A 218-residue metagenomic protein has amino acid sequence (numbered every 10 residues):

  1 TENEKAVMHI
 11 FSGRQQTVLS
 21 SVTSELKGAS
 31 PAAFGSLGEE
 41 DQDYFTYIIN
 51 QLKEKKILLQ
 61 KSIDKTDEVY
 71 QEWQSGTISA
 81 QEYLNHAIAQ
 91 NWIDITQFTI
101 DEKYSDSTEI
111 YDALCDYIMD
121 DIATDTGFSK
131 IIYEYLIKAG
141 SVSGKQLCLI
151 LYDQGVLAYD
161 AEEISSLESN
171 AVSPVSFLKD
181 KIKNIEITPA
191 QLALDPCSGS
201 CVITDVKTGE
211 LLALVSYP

Functional and structural regions predicted by a protein language model:
T1-P218: Periplasmic/cell-envelope proteins involved in peptidoglycan metabolism and beta-lactam response
